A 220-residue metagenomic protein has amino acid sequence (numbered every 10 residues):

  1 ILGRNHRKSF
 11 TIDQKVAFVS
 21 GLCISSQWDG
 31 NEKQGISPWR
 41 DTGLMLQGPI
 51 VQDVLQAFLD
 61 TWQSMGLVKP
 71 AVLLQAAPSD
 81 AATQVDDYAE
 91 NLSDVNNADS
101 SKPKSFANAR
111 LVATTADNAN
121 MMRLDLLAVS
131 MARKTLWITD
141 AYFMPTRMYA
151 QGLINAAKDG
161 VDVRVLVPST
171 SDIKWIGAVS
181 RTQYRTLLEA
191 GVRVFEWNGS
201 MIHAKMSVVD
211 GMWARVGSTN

Functional and structural regions predicted by a protein language model:
I1-N220: Charged, low-complexity intrinsically disordered terminal segments
